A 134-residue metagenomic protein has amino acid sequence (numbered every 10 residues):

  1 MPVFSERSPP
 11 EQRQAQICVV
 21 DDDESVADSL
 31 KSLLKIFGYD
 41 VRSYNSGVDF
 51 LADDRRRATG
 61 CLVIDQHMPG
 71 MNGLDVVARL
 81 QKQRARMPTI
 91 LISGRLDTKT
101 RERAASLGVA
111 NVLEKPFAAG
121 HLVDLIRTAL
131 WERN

Functional and structural regions predicted by a protein language model:
M1-C18, E24-S25, K31, A52 (+1 more regions): Non-catalytic signal-transmission and effector/linker regions of two-component phosphorelay proteins
E24-R42: Two-component/phosphorelay signaling modules centered on CheY-like receiver
S43-C61: Acidic, metal-coordinating helix/loop segments flanking the phosphotransfer/catalytic sites of two-component signaling
N45-S46, N72-D75: Acidic catalytic/metal-coordinating carboxylates
M68: Receiver (REC) domain active-site loop signature in two-component systems and cognate sites in sensor histidine kinases
D75, L96-N111: Alpha4 helix (beta4-alpha4-beta5 surface) of REC/receiver domains from two-component response regulators
K115: A Lys-centered signature of the CheY-like receiver
